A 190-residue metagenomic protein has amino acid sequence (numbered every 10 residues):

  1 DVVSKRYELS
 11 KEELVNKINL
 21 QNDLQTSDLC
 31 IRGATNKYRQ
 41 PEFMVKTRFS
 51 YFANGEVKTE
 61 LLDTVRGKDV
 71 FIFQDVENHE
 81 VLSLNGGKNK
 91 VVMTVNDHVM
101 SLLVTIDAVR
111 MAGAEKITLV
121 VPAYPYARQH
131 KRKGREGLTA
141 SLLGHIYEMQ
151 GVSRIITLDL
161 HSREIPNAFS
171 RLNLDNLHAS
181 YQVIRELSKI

Functional and structural regions predicted by a protein language model:
D1-I190: PRPP-associated nucleotide enzymes
